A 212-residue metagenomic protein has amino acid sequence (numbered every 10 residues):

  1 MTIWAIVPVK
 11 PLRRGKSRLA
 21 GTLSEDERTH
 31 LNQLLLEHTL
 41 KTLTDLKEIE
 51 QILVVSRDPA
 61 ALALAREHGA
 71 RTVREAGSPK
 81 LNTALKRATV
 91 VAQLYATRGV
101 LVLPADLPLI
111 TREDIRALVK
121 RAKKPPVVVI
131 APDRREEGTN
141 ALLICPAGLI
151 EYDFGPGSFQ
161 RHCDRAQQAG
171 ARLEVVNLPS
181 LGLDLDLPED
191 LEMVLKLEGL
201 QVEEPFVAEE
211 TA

Functional and structural regions predicted by a protein language model:
M1-L19: N-terminal nucleotide-binding beta1-loop-alpha1 segment
N32-E48: A short, N-terminal amphipathic alpha-helix
K47-T72: Acidic donor-binding segment of Leloir-type glycosyltransferases
L64-G99, P179: Short phosphate-binding loop-to-helix
L101-L103: Short aromatic-hydrophobic micro-motifs that form the base-stacking/packing surface for donor nucleotide recognition
I110-E136: Conserved donor-nucleotide/metal-binding helix-loop-beta segment in metal-dependent transferases, i.e., the alpha-helix
K124, I144-A166: Short, glycine-/small-residue-rich phosphate/pyrophosphate-handling segment
D164-A212: Conserved alpha/beta core of the MobA/IspD/sugar-nucleotide pyrophosphorylase nucleotidyltransferase superfamily
